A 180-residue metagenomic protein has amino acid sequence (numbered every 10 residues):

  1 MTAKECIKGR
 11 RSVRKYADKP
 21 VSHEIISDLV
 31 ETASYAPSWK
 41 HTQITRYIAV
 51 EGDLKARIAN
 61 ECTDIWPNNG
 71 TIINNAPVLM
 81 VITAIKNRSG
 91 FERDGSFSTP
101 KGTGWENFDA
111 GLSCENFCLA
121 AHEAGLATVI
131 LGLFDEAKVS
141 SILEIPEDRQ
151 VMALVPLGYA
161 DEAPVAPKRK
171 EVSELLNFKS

Functional and structural regions predicted by a protein language model:
M1-V78, I85: N-terminal amphipathic, basic helical "cap/leader" segment at the start of enzyme domains
A3-V13, D18, I25, R88 (+1 more regions): C-terminal helix-cap and adjacent tail motif
A33, M80, K86, S98-I142: Small-aliphatic-rich amphipathic alpha-helix that forms the alpha element of a beta-alpha
R46, P77-M80, T128-V129, M152-A153: Structural motif
I48-V50, V81-T83, P156-G158, L176: Residues in well-ordered beta-strands of folded domains
A59-D64, D94-K101: Short, surface-exposed loop/helix-turn segments at secondary-structure junctions that function as lids/hinges flanking
A59-N60, T83, F91-R93, S141 (+1 more regions): Short, well-ordered secondary-structure micro-motifs
G70-A76, E144-A166: A glycine-rich helix N-cap at a beta->alpha junction
